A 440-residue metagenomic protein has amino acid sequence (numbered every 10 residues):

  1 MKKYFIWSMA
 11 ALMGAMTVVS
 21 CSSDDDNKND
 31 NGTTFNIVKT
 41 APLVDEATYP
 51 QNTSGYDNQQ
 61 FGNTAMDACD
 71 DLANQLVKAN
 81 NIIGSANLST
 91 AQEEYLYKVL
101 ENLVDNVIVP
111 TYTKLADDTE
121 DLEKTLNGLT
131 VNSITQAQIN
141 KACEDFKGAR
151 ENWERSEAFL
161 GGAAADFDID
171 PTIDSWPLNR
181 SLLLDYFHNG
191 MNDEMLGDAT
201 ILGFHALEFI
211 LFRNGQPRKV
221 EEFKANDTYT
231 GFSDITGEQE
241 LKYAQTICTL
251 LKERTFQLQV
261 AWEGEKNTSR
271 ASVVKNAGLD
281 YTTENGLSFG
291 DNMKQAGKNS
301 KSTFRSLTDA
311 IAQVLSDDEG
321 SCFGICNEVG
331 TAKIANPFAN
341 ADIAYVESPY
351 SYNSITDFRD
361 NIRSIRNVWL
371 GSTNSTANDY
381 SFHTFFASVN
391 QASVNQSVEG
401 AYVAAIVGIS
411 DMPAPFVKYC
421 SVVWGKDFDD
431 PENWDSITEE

Functional and structural regions predicted by a protein language model:
M1-Y4: Positively charged n-region of N-terminal signal peptides that target proteins for export
I6-W7, S348: A general, composition-driven signal for non-globular sequence regions
W7-M13: Sec-dependent N-terminal signal peptides
A10, N29-G32: PLP-dependent class I/II
G14-A15, T373: Hydrophobic alpha-helical membrane context
T17-S20: C-terminal motif of bacterial Sec signal peptides marking the signal peptidase cleavage site
S22-D25: Bacterial signal peptide processing site
K28-D30, I37-E440: Mature extracytoplasmic or organellar-lumen-exposed domains after removal of signal/transit peptides
